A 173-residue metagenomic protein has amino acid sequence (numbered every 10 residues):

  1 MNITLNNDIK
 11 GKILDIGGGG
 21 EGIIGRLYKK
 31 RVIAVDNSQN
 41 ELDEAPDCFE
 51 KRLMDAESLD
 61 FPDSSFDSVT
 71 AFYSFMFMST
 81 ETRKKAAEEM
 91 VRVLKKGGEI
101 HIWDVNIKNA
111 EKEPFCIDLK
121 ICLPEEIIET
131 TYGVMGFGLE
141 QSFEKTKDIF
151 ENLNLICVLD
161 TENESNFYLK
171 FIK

Functional and structural regions predicted by a protein language model:
M1-K10: Conserved alpha-helix/loop element of class I SAM-dependent methyltransferases that forms part of the SAM/SAH-binding
L14-S58: Class I SAM-dependent methyltransferase SAM/SAH-binding core
E57-V69: A short acidic, Gly/Pro-enriched loop at the edge of an enzyme's catalytic core that lines a small-molecule cofactor
S68-T82: A short SAM/SAH-binding and catalytic strip from SAM-dependent methyltransferases
K84-K96: A short glycine-rich, Lys/Arg-flanked "PGG" loop and its adjoining helix->strand segment in the class I
G97-V105: Conserved beta-strand signature within the Rossmann-like core of class I S-adenosyl-L-methionine
V105-E162, N166: C-terminal alpha-helical "lid/dimerization" subdomain adjacent to the S-adenosyl-L-methionine
F167-K173: C-terminal lobe and adjacent flexible extensions of AdoMet/dcAdoMet transferase-like proteins
